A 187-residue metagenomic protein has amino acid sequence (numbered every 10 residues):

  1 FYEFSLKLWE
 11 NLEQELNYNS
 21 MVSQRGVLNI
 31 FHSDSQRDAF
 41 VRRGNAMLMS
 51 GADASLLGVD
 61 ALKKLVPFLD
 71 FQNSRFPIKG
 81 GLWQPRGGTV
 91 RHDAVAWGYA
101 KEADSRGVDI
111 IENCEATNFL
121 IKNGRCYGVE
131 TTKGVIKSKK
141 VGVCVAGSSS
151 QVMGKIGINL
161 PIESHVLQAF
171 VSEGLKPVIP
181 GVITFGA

Functional and structural regions predicted by a protein language model:
F1-F68: Dinucleotide-binding Rossmann-like beta1-alpha1 core, especially the glycine-rich loop that anchors the ADP
K7, N11-Q14, M49-A52, P67 (+5 more regions): Generic secondary-structure signature for well-ordered alpha-helical cores
N11, R42, G98, E102-S105 (+2 more regions): Alpha-helical scaffold segments in soluble metabolic enzymes
V27-N29, G81-W83, A169: Short aromatic/hydrophobic contact patches that present stacked aromatics for nucleic-acid/ligand binding
S35, L65-I78, L120-Y127: A short, glycine/Asx- and small/polar-enriched loop/turn that sits immediately N-terminal to a beta-strand
Q36, A96, S148-S150: Glycine-rich nucleotide phosphate-binding loop and flanking beta-alpha elements of Rossmann-like dinucleotide-binding
L82-K140: Helical element adjacent to the flavin cofactor pocket in flavoenzyme catalytic cores
F119-A187: Flavin-dependent oxidoreductases
